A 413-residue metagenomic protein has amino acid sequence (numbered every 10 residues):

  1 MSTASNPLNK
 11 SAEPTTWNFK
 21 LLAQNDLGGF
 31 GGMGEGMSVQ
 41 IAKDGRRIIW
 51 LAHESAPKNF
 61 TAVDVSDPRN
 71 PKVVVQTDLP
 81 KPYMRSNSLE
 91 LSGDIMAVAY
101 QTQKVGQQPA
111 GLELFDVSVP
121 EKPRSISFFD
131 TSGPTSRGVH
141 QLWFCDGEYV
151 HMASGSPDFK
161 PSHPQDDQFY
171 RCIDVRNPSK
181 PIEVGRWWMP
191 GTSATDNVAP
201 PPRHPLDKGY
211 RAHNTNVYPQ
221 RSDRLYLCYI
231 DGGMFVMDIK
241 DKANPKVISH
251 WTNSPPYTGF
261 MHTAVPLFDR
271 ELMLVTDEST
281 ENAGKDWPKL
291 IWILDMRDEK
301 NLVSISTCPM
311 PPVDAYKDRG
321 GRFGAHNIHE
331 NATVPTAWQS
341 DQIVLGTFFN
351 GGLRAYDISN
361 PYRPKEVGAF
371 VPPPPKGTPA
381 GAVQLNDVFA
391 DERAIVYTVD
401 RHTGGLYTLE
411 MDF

Functional and structural regions predicted by a protein language model:
M1-F413: Feature marking well-ordered beta-strand scaffolds used for ligand recognition
